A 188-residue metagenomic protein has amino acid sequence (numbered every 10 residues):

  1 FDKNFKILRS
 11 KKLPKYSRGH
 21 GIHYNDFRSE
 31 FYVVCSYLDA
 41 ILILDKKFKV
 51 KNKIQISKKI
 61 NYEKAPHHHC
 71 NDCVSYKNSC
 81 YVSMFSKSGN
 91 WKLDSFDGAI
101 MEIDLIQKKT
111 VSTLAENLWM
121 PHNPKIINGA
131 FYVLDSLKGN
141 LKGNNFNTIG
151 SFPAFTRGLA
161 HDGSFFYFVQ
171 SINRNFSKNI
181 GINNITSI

Functional and structural regions predicted by a protein language model:
F1-I188: Sequence-structural signature of mature extracellular/luminal beta-sheet repeat domains, prominently beta-propellers
